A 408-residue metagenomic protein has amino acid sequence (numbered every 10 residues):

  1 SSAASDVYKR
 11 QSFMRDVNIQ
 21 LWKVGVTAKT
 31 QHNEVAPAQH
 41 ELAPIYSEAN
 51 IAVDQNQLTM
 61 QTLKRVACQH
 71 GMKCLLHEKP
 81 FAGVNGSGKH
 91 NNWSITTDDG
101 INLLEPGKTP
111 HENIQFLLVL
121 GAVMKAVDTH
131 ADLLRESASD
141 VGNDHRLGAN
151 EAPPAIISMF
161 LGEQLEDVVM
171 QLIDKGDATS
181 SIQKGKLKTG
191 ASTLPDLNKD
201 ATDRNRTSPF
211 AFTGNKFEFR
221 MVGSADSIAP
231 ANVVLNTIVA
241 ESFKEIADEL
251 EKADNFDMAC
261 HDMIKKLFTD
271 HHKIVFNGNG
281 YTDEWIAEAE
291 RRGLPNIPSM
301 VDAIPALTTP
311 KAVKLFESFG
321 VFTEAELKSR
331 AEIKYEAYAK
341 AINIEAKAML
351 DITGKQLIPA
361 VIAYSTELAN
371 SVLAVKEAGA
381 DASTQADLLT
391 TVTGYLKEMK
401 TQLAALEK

Functional and structural regions predicted by a protein language model:
A3-Y8: Short, small-residue-biased leader/transition segments that mark boundaries at the very start of proteins
Q11-V35: Conserved oxyanion/phosphate-binding beta-strand-loop segments in alpha/beta enzyme cores
F13, Q20-K23, P80-F81, S87 (+3 more regions): Acidic, glycine-enriched catalytic cores built around paired aspartates
T30-H32, K73-F81: A short glycine-rich, hydrophobically flanked beta-strand micro-motif that places a catalytic Asp/Glu for divalent metal
E34-L42, S87-K89: Short, conserved phosphate-binding/catalytic loop or strand-edge motifs used in phosphoryl-/nucleotidyl-transfer
Q39-A49, W93, R220-G223: Short, hydrophobic beta-strand segments
P44-L58, F81-G83: Active-site neighborhood of thiol-dependent amide/isopeptide-bond enzymes
I51-C68, I95-V127, A229-V234, V239: Helical (often loop-to-helix) elements that flank the catalytic cores of nucleotide-handling enzymes
